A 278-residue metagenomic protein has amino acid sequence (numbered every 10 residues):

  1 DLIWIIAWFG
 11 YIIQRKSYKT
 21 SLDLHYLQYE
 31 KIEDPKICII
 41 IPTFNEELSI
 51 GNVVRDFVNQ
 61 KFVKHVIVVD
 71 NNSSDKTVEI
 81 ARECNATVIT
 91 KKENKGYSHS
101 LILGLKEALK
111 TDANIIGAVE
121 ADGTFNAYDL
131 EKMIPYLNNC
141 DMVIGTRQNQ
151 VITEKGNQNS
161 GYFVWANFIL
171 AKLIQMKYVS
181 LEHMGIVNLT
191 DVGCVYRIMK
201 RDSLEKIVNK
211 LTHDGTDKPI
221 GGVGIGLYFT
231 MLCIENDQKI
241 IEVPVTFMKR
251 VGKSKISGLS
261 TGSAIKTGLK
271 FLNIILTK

Functional and structural regions predicted by a protein language model:
D1-I32, K210-K278: Hydrophobic helical membrane-anchoring modules
D34, I41-R55, N72: Active-site beta-to-alpha loop of glycosyltransferases that engages the nucleotide-sugar donor
L48-N52, D75-C84: Acidic helix N-cap motif at the loop->helix transition within catalytic regions of sugar-transfer enzymes
R55-K64: Short, acidic, metal-binding catalytic loop of nucleotide-sugar glycosyltransferases
V63, A113, C140-M142, Q238: Short, high-confidence coil segments that cap the C-terminus of an alpha-helix and link into the following beta-strand
D70-V78, G123: A conserved acidic beta->alpha catalytic loop
K92-K95, H99-E107, A127-L211, T216 (+1 more regions): Acceptor/aglycone-binding surface of glycosyltransferases and processive sugar-polymer synthases
A113-T124: Short beta-strand-to-loop acidic/aromatic patch adjacent to the donor-nucleotide binding site
